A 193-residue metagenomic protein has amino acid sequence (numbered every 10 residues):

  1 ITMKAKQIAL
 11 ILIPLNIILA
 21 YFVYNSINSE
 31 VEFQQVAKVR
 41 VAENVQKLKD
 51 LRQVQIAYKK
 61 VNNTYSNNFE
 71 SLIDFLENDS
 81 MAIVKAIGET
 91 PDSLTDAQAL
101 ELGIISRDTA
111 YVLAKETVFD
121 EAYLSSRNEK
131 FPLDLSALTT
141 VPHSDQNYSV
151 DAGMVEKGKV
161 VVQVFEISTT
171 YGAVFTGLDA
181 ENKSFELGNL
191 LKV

Functional and structural regions predicted by a protein language model:
I1-T2: Short, Lys/Arg-enriched N-terminal segments with co-localized hydrophobic residues within the first ~10-30 amino acids
A5-I8, S29-Q34, L51-Q53: N-terminal alpha-helical membrane-insertion module
K6-S26: Hydrophobic membrane-insertion alpha-helices, especially the h-region of bacterial N-terminal signal peptides
I18-A20, V41, F131-P132: A generic short-segment signal for beta-strand/edge and adjacent turn/coil regions
F22-Q46: Amphipathic alpha-helical segments typified by the pilin-like N-terminal helix that continues immediately C-terminal
V41-N62: N-terminal alpha-helical signal peptides/signal-anchor transmembrane segments
K60-V193: Low-complexity, acidic interaction segments enriched in glycine
